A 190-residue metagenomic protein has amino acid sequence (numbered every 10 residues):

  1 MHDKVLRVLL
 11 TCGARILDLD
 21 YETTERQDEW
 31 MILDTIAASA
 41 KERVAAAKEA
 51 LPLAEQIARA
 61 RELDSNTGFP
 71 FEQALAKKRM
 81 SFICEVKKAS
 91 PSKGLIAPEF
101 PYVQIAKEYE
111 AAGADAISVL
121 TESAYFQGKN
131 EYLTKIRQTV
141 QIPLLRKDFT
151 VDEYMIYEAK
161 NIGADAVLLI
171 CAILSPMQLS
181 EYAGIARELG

Functional and structural regions predicted by a protein language model:
L6-L9, L19: Short hydrophobic targeting helices and cationic amphipathic motifs that mediate membrane/organellar targeting
W30-A97: An N-cap/entry alpha-helix motif that binds or orients negatively charged groups
P98-I117, Y157-D165, L179-Y182, E188-L189: Alpha/beta enzyme core
I117-F126, P143-V151, D165-P176, G190: Catalytic beta/alpha-barrel core
G128-L145, Y182-G190: Alpha-helix-loop-beta-strand connector modules within alpha/beta enzyme cores
